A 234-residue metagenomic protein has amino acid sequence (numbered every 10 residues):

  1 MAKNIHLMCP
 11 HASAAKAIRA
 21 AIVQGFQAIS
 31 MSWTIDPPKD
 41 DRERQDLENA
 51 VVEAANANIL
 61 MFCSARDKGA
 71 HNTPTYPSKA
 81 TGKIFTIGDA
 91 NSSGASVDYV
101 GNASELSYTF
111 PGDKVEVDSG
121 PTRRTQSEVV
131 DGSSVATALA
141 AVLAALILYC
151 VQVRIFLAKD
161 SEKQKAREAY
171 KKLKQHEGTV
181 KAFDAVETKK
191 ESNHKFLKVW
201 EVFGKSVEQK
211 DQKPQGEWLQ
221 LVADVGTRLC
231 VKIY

Functional and structural regions predicted by a protein language model:
M1-K39: Subtilisin-like peptidase catalytic core
I5-M8, T34-P38, D67-H71, A90-A95 (+1 more regions): Solvent-exposed loop/turn segments at secondary-structure junctions within structured extracellular/periplasmic domains
A14, L47, A140: Aromatic/hydrophobic pocket-lining residues that form the small-molecule binding cavity in soluble enzyme cores
A17, A50, N72-T73: Short acidic active-site motifs
Q27-S32, L60-C63, F85-G88, S107: Structural recognition of the beta-strand scaffold that forms the well-ordered cores of secreted hydrolase catalytic
S30, Y149-Y234: C-terminal subdomain of the subtilisin-like protease fold in secreted/lumenal serine endopeptidases
R42-S64, Y76-K79, K83: Catalytic-core regions built around general acid/base machinery
T73-R154: Extracellular S/T/G-rich loop segment that most often corresponds to the catalytic His/Ser-adjacent loop
